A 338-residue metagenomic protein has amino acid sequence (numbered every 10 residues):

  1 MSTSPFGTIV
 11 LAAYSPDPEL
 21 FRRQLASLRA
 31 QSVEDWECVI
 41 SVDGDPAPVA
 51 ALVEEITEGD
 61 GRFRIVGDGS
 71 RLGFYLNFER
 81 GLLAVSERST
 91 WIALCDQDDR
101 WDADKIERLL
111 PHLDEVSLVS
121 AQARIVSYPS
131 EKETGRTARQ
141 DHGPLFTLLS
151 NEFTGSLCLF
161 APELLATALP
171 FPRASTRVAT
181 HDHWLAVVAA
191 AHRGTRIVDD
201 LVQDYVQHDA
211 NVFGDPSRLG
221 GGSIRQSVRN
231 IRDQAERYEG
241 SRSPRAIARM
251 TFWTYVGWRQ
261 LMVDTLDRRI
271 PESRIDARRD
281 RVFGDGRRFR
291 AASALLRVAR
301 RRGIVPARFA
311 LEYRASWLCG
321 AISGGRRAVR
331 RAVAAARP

Functional and structural regions predicted by a protein language model:
M1-S227, I231, V329: Nucleotide-sugar donor-binding/catalytic module of glycosyltransferases that assemble extracellular/cell-envelope
L169, A174-A179, H183-W184, L201 (+1 more regions): C-terminal subregions of glycosyltransferases and related glycan-biosynthesis enzymes
